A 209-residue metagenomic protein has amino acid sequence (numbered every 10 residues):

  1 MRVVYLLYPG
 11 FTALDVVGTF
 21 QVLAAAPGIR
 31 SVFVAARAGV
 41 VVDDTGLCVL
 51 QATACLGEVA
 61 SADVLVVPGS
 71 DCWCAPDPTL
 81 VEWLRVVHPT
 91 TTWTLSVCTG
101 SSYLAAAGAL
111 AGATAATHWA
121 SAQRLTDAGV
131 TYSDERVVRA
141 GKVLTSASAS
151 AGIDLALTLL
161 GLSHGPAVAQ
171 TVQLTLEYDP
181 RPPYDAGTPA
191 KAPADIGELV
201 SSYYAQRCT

Functional and structural regions predicted by a protein language model:
M1-T94, S101-A106, A122-R124, Y132-S133 (+1 more regions): Extended, subdomain-level signal for the structured scaffold at the beginning of enzyme domains
T94-L95, A115: A short beta-strand/loop micro-motif in the catalytic core of glycosyltransferases that engages the nucleotide-sugar
G100-Y103, A107-L144: A contiguous binding-surface segment within folded domains or other stable secondary-structure elements
D154: Short alpha-helical basic/polar micro-motif
